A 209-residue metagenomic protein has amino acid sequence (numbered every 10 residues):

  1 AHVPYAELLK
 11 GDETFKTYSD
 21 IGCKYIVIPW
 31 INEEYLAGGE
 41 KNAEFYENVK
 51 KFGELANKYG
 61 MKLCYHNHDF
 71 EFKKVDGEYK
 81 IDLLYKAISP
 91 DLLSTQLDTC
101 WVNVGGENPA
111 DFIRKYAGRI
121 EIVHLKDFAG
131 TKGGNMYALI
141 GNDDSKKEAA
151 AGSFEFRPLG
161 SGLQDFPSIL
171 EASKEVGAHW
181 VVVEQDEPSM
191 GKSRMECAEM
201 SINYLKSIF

Functional and structural regions predicted by a protein language model:
A1-T95, K115, M195: Active-site acidic/histidine proton-transfer and metal-coordination neighborhood in alpha/beta enzyme cores
V3-L9, I31-N32, C100-N108, L163-Q164 (+1 more regions): Short beta->alpha connector loops
N57-L163: Acidic/histidine-rich catalytic cores of soluble enzymes
S161-K174: A short, acidic, amphipathic alpha-helical segment used as a generic capping/interface helix at domain edges
P167-I169, W180-V183: H/E-rich (His + Asp/Glu) clusters that bind or coordinate divalent metals
V182-S193: A short, acidic, flexible beta-alpha connecting loop/helix-capping segment that sits on the rim of active
K192-F209: C-terminal helical cap(s) of enzyme catalytic domains, especially alpha/beta-barrels
